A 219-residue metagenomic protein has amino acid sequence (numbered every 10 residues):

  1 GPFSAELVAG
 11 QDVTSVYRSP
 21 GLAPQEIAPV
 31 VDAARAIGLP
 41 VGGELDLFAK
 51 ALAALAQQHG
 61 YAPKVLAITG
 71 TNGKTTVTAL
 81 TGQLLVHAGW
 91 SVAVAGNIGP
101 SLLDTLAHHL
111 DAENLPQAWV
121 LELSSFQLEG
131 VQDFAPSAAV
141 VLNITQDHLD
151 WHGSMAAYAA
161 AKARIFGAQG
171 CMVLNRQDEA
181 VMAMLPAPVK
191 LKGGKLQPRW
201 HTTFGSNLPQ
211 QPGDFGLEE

Functional and structural regions predicted by a protein language model:
G1-P2, G42-L45, T203-N207: Short beta-strand elements of ligand-binding domains
E6-Q11, P20, P24-R176, A180-W200 (+1 more regions): Phosphate-binding loop of NTP-binding sites
T202-E219: Short, intrinsically disordered, charge-balanced linker/junction segments flanking boundaries in proteins
